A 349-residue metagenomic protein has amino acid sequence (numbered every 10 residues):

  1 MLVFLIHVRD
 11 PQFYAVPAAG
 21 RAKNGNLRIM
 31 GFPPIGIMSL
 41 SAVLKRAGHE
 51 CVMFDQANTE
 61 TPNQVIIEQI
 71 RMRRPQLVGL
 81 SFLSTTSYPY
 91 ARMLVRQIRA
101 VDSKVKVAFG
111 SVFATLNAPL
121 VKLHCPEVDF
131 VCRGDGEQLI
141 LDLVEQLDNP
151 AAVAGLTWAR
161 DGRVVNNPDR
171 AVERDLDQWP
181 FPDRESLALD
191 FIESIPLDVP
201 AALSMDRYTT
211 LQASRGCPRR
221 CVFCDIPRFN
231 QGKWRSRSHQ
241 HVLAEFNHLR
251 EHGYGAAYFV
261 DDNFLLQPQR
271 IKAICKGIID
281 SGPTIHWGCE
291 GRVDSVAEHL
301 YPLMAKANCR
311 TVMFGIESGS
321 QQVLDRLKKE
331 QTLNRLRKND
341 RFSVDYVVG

Functional and structural regions predicted by a protein language model:
M1-L243, E251: Acidic, low-complexity intrinsically disordered segments
F32, D177, D183-G349: Radical SAM [4Fe-4S] cluster-binding motif and immediate context
